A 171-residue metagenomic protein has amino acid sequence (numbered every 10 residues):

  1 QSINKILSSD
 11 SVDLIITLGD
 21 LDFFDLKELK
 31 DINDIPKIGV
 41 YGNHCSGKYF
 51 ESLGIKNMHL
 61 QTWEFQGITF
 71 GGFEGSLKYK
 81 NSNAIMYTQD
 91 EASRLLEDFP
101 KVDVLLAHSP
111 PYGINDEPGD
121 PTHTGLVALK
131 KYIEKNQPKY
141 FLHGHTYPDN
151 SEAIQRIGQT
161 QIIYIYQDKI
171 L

Functional and structural regions predicted by a protein language model:
Q1-K30, E97-K101: N-terminal active-site segment of His-dependent metallophosphoesterases
I3, L21-I35, C45-I55, D116-D120 (+1 more regions): Metal-dependent catalytic neighborhoods of phosphoester/phosphodiester hydrolases
S11-V12, V102, L126-T146: Proline-aspartate-enriched helix->loop->beta-strand connector
D13-I15, I32-G39, F50-Q61, R156-I165 (+1 more regions): Active-site regions of enzymes building and remodeling cell-envelope glycoconjugates
G19-D20, G42-N43, G144-H145: Active-site glycine-centered loops adjacent to acidic/histidine catalytic or metal-binding residues that shape
I38-T124, A128: Conserved catalytic scaffold of divalent metal-dependent phosphoesterases
E64-Q66, K130-N136, Y147-L171: Binuclear metal-dependent phosphoesterase catalytic core
